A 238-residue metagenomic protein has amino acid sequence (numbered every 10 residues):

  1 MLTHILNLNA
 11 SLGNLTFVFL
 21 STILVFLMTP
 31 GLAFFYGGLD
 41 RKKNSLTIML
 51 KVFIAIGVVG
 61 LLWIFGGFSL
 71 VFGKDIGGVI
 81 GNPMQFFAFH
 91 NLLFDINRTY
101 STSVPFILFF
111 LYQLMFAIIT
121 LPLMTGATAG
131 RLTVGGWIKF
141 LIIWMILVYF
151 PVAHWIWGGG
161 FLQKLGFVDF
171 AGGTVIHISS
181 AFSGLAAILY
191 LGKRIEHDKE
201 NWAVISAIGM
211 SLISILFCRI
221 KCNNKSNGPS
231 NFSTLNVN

Functional and structural regions predicted by a protein language model:
M1-N238: Hydrophobic alpha-helical transmembrane bundles of multi-pass membrane proteins
